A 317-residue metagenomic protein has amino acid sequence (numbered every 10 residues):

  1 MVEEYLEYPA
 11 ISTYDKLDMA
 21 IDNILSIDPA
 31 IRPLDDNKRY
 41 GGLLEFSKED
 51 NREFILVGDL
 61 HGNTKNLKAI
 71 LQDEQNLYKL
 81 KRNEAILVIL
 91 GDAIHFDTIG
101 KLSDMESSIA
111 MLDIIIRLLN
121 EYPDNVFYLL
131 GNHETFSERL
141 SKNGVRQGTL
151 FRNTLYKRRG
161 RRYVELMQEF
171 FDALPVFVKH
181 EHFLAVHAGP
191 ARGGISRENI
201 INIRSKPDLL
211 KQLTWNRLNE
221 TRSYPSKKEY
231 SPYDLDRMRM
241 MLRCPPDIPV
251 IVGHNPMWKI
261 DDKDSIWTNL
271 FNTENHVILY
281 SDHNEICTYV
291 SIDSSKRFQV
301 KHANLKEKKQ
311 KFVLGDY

Functional and structural regions predicted by a protein language model:
M1-E106: N-terminal active-site segment of His-dependent metallophosphoesterases
E7-Y14, K142-P246: Active-site-proximal loop/helix segment associated with metal-binding centers of metalloenzymes
A30-Y40, E45-N51, I201-N272: Alpha/beta-hydrolase fold catalytic core
N51-E53, R82-A85, A93-L184, A191: Active-site neighborhood of divalent metal-dependent phosphoester bond hydrolases
L56-G58, L87-D92, F127-N132, A185-V186 (+3 more regions): Active-site neighborhood of phospho(di)ester-bond hydrolases with catalytic His/Asp-centered motifs
N63-K65, H95-T98, H133-R139, V178 (+3 more regions): Active-site environment of divalent metal-dependent phosphoester hydrolases
E74-R82, L118-Y122, M238-L242, T268-L270: Alpha-helix termini
K263-Y317: Binuclear metal-dependent phosphoesterase catalytic core
